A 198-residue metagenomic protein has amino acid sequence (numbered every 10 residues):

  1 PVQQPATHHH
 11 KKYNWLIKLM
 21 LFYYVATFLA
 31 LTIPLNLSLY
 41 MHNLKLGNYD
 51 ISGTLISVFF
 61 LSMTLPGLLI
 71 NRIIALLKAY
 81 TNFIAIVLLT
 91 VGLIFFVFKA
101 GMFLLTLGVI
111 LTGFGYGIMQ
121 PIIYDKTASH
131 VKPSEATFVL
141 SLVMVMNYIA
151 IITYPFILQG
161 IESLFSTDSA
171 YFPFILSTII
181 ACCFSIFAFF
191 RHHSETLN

Functional and structural regions predicted by a protein language model:
P1-F22: Juxtamembrane intracellular "pre-TM" segments in multi-pass secondary transporters
L16-S57: Extracytoplasmic gate region of multi-pass secondary transporters
Y23, T27, M102-G113: Helical-face signature of the major facilitator-like transporter fold
T54-A75: Transmembrane alpha-helices of Major Facilitator/SLC transporters
Y80-F95: Structural signature of the two symmetry-related core transmembrane helices
I118-V131: Intracellular juxtamembrane helix-capping segments at the cytosolic ends of symmetry-related transmembrane helices
H130-S166: A late C-terminal transmembrane helix in Major Facilitator Superfamily
L158-I180: A membrane-interface helix-boundary motif in multi-pass transporters
